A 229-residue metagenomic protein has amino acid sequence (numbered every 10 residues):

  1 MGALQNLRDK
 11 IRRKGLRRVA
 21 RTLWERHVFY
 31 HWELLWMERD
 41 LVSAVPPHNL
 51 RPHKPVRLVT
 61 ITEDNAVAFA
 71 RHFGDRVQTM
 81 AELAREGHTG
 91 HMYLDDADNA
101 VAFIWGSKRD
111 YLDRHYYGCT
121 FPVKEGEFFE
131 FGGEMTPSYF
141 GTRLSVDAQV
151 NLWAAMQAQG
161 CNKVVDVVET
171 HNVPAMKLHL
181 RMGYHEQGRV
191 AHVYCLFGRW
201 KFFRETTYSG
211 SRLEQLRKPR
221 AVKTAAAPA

Functional and structural regions predicted by a protein language model:
M1-A81: Acyl-donor-binding surface of acyltransferase catalytic domains
L35-M37, H185-W200: Conserved catalytic-core motifs of GNAT/GCN5-like acyltransferases
H72-D96, W105: Active-site rim helix/loop that mediates acceptor-substrate recognition in acyltransferases
E82, E86, N99-G132: Conserved acyl-donor/pantetheine-binding loop and adjacent beta-alpha core of acyl/acetyltransferases and related
G132-A158, K177-R181: Conserved acetyl-CoA-binding loop-helix of GNAT-fold acetyltransferases
M156-V168: Conserved GNAT acetyl-CoA-binding A-motif
T170-G188: Conserved active-site alpha-helix within GNAT-family acetyltransferase domains
L213-A229: Long, compositionally biased intrinsically disordered regions
